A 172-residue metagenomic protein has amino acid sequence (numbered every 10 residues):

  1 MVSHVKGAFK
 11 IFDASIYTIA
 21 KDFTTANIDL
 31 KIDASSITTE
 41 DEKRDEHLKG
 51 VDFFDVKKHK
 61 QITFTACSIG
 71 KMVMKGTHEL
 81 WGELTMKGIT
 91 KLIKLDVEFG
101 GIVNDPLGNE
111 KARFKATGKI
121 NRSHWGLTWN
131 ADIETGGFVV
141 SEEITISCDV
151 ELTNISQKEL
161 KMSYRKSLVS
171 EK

Functional and structural regions predicted by a protein language model:
M1-K172: Low-complexity, acidic/polar, glycine-enriched regions of mature
